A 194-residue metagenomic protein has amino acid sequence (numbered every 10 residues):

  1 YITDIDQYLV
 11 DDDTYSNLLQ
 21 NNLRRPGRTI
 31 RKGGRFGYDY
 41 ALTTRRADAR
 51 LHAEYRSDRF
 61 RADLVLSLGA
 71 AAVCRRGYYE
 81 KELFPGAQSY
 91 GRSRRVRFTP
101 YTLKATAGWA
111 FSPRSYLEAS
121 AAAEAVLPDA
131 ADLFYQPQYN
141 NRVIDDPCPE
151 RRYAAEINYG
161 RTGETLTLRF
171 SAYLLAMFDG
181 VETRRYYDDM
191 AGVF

Functional and structural regions predicted by a protein language model:
Y1-T3, G163-S171: Outer-membrane beta-barrel domain signature, strongest for Gram-negative TonB-dependent receptors and also present
I2-S112, D132, P137: Signature of Gram-negative outer-membrane beta-barrel scaffolds
R25, A72-L83, W109-A154, T167 (+1 more regions): Surface-exposed extracellular loop regions of Gram-negative outer-membrane beta-barrel proteins, predominantly
R50-E54, K104-T106, D146, E156-G160 (+1 more regions): Outer-membrane beta-barrel architecture
Y55-R59, P113, A123, R161-T165: A generic beta-sheet turn/junction motif
